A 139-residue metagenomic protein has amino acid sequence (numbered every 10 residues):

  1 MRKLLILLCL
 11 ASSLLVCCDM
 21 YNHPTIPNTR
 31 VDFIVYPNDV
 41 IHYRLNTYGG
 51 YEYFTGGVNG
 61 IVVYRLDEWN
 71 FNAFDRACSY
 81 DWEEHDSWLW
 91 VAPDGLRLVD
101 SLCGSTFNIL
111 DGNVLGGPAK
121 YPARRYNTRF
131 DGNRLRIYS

Functional and structural regions predicted by a protein language model:
M1-L4: Positively charged n-region of N-terminal signal peptides that target proteins for export
I6-L10: Sec-dependent N-terminal signal peptides
L14-C17: C-terminal motif of bacterial Sec signal peptides marking the signal peptidase cleavage site
D19-P93, N108-I109, R124-S139: N-terminal pre-ligand scaffold of iron-sulfur
W69, L102-C103: Short loop/turn microsegments at loop-to-beta-strand junctions
A92-L102, V114-Y126: Short cysteine/histidine-rich metal-coordination sites, predominantly Zn2+-binding motifs
F107-L115: Short metal-binding segments enriched for Cys and/or His
